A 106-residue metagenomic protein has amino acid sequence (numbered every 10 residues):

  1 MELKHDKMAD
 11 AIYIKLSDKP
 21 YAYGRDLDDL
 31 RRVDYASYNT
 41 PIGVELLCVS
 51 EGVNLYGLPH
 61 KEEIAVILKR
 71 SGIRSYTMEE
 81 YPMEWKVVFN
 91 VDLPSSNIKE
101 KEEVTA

Functional and structural regions predicted by a protein language model:
M1-A106: Small, basic N-terminal interaction modules of short regulatory proteins
